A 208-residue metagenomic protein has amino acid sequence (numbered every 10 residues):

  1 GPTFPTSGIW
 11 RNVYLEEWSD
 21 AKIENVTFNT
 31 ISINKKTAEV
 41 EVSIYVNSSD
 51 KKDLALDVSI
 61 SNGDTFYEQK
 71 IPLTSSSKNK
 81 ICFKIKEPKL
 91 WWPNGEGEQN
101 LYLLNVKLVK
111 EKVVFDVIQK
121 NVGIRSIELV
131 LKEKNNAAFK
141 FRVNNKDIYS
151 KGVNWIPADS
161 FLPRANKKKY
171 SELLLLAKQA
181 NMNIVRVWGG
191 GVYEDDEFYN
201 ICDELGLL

Functional and structural regions predicted by a protein language model:
G1-G189, Y193, E204-L205: Secreted/periplasmic carbohydrate-active enzymes, especially glycoside hydrolases
E197-I201: A short acidic, amphipathic alpha-helical/loop segment
